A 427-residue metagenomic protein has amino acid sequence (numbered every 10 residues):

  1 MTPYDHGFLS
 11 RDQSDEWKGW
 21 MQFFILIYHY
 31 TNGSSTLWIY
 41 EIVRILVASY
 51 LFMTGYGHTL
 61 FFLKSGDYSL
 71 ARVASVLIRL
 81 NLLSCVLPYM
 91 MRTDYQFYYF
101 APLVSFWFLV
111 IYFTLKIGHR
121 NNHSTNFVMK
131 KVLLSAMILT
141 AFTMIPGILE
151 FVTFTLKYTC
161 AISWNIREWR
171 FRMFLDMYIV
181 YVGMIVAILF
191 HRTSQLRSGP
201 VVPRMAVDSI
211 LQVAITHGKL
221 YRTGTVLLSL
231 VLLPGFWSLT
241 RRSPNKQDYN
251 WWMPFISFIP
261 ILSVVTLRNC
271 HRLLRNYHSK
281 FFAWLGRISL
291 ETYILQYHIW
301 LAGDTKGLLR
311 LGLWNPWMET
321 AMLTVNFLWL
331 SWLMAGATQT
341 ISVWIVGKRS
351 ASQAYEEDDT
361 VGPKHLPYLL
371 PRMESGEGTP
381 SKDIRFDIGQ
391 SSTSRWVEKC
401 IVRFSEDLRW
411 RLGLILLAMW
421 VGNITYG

Functional and structural regions predicted by a protein language model:
M1-G427: Long, hydrophobic alpha-helical transmembrane bundles and adjoining juxtamembrane helices/loops of multi-pass integral
